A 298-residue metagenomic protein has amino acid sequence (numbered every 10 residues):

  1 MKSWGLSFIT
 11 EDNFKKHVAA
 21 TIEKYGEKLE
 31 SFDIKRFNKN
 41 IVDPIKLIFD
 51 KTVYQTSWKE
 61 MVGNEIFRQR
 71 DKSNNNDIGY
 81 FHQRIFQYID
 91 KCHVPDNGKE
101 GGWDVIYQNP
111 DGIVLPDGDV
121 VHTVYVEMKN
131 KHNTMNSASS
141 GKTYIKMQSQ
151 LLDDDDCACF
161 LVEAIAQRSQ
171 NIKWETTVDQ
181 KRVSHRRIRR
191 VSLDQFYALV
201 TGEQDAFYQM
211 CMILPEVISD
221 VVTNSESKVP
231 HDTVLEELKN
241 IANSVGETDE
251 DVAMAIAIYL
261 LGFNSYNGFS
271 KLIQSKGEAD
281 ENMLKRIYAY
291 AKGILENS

Functional and structural regions predicted by a protein language model:
M1-F81: Interdomain/boundary linker segments immediately adjacent to catalytic/signaling cores
T10, D90, R189-L193: Helix N-cap / beta->alpha transition motif
G79-L152: Catalytic centers of nucleases
C92, C157-C159, C211: Generic recognition of cysteine residues
N130-Q204: Catalytic cores of nucleic-acid endonucleases
F196-S298: Non-catalytic C-terminal interaction segments of nucleic acid-processing enzymes
